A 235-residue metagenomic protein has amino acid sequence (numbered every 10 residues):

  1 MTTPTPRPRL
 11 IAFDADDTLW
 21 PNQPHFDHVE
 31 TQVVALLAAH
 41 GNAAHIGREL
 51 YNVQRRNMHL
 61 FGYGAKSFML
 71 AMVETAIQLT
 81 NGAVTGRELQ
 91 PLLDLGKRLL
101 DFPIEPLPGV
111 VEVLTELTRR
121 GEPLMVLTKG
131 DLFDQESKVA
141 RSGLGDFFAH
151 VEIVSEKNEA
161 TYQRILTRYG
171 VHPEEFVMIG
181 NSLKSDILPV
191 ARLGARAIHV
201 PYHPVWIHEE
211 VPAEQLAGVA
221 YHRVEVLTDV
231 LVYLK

Functional and structural regions predicted by a protein language model:
M1-P8, V111, T115-R119, D131-K235: Asp-based, Mg2+/Mn2+-dependent phosphohydrolase catalytic module
T2-E49: Active-site neighborhood of HAD-like aspartate-dependent phosphohydrolases
R7, A65-S67, G86-M125, E159: Short, acidic loop-to-helix structural element flanking the phosphoryl-transfer center in phosphate-processing enzymes
F26-V34, M69, V73, L132: An amphipathic alpha-helix signature
A39-A43, N81-A83, G143-D146, G170: Short helix-capping segments at alpha-helix termini
R48-R98: A metal-dependent, Asp-based hydrolase signature
M58-S67, L100-P108, T161-R164, P189-R196: Short amphipathic alpha-helical segments at helix boundaries and their inter-helical linkers
